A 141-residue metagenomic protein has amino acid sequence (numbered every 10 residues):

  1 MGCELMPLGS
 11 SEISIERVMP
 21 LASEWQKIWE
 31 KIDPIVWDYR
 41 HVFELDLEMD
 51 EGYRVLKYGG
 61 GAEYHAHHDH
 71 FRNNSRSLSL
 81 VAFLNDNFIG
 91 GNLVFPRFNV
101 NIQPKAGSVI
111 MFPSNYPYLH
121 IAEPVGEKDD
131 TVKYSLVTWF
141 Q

Functional and structural regions predicted by a protein language model:
M1-M111, P117-Q141: Fe(II)/2-oxoglutarate oxygenase catalytic core
